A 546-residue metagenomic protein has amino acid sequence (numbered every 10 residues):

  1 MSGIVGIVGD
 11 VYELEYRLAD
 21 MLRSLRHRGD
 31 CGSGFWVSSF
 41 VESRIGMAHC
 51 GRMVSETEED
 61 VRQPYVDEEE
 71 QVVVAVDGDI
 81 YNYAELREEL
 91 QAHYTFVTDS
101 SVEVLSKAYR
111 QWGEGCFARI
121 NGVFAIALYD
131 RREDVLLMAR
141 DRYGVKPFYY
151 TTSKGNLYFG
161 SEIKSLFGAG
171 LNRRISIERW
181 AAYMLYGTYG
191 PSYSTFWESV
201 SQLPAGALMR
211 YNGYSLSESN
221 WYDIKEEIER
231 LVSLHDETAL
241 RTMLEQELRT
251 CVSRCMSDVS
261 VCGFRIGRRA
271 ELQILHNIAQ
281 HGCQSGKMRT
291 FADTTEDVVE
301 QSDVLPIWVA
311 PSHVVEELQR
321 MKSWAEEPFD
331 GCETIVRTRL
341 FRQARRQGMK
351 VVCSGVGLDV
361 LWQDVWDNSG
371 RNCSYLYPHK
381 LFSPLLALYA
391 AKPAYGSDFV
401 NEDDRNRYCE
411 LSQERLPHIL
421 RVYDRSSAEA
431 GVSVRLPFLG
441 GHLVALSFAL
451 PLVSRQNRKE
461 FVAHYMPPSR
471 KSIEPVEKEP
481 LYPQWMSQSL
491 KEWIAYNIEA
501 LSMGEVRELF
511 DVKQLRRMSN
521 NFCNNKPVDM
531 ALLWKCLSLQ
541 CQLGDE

Functional and structural regions predicted by a protein language model:
M1-E326, R337, L537: Cysteine-centered catalytic environments shared across enzyme families
M1-I4, D20-R23, G115, G168-L171 (+7 more regions): Adenosyl-5′-phosphate
W36-V37, Y149-T152, W362, V444-L450: Short hydrophobic alpha-helical segments that form membrane-spanning helices or hydrophobic packing faces of helical
S101-V102, N121-V123, I177, E333-T338 (+4 more regions): Conserved glycosyltransferase catalytic-site signature
L240-L244, L248, C332-V336, R407 (+2 more regions): Soluble or luminal CAZymes and related metallo-dependent hydrolases
T295-R346, W362-Y375, A449-V453: ATP-dependent adenylate-handling ligase core
M349-V365: Short acidic/histidine-rich active-site segments
